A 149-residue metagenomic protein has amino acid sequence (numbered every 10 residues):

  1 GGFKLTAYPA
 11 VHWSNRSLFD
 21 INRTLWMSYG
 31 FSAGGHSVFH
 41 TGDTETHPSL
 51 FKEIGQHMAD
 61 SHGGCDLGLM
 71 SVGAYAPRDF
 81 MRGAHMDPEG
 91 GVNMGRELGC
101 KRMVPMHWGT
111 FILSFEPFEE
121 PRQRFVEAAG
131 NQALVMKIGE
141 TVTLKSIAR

Functional and structural regions predicted by a protein language model:
G1-G63, I138-R149: Core dinuclear metal-dependent hydrolase active-site scaffold
S37, E45-I138: Cap/insert and terminal regions of metallo-dependent hydrolase folds
